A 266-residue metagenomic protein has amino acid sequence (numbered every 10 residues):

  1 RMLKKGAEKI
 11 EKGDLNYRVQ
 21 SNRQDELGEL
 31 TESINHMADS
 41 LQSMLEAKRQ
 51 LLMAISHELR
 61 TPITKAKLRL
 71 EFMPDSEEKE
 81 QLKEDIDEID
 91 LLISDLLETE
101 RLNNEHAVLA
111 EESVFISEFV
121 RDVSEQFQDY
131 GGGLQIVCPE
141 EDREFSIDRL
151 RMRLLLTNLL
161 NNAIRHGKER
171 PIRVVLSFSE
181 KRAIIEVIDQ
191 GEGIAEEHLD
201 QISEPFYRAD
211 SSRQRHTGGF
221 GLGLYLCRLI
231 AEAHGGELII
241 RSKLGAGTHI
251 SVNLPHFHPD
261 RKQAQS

Functional and structural regions predicted by a protein language model:
M2-K9, R18-H36: HAMP signal relay modules and closely related sensory coiled-coil linkers that couple transmembrane inputs to cytosolic
S40-L91: Membrane-proximal coiled-coil signaling linkers
N104-L109, E144-I147: Conserved micro-motifs of the catalytic ATP-binding
A163-I164: Short helix-loop "hinge" at the ATP-lid/N-box region of the Bergerat-fold HATPase_c
I194-F206: Short conserved segment of the HATPase_c
G223-C227: Short alpha-helical Gxxx[C/S/T] motif in the catalytic ATP-binding
G235-G236: Conserved glycine-rich
